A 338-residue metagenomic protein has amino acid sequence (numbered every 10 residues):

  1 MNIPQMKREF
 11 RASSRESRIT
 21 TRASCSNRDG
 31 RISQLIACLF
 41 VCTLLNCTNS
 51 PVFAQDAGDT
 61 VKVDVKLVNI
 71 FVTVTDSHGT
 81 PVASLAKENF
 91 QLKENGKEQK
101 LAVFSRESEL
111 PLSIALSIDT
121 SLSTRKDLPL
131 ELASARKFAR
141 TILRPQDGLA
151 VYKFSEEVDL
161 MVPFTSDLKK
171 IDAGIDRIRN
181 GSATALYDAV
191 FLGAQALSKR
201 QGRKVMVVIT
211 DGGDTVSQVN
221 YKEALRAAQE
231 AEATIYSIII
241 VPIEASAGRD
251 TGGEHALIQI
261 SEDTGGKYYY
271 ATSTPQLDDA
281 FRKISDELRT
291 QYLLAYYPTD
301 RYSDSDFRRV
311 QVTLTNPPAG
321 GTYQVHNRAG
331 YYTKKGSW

Functional and structural regions predicted by a protein language model:
N2, N27-D29: Intrinsic-disorder-associated, low-complexity terminal segments enriched in Asp/Asn/His/Tyr and depleted of Lys/Arg
R11, S24-C25: N-terminal start and proteolytic maturation junction detector
S13, S17-T20, S33, L39: Short polybasic linear motifs
Q34-N49: Bacterial N-terminal signal peptides
P51-W338: Scaffold/interface architecture of coatomer-like assemblies
